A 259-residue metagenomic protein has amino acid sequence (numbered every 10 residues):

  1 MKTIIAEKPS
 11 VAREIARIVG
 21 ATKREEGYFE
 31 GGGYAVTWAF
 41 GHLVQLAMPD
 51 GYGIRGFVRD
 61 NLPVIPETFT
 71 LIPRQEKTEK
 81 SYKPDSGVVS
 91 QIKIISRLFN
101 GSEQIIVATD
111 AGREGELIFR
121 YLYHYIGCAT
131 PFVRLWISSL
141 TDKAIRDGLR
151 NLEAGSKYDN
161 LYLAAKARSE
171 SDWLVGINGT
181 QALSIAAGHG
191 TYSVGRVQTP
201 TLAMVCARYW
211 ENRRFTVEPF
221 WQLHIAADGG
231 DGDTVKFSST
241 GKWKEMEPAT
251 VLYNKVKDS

Functional and structural regions predicted by a protein language model:
M1-S169, W173-V175, G179, T240-K257: Intrinsically disordered, low-complexity regulatory segments
A6, R168, D172-K244: Prokaryote-biased recognition of long, low-complexity C-terminal linker/tail segments that are poorly structured
